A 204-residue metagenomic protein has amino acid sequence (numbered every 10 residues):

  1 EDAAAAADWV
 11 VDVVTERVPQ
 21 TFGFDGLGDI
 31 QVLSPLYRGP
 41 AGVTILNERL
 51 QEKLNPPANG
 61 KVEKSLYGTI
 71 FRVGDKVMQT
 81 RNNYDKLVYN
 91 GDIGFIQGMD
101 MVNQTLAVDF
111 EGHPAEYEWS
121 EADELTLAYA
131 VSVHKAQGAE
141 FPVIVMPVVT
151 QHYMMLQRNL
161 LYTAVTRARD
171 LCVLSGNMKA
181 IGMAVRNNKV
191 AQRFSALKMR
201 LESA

Functional and structural regions predicted by a protein language model:
E1-K86, Q97: Conserved helicase motor core of P-loop NTPases
N90-A204: C-terminal accessory regions
